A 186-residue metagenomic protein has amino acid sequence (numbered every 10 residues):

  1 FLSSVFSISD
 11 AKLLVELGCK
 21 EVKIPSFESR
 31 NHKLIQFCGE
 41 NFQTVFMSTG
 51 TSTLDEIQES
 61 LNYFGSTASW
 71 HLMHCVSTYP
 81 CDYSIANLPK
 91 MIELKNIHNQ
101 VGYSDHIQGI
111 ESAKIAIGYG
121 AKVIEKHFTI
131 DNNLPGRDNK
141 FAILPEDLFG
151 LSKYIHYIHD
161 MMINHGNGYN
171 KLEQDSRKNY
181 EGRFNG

Functional and structural regions predicted by a protein language model:
F1-G186: Catalytic cores and adjacent flexible loops of soluble metabolic enzymes that perform enolate/carbanion chemistry on
